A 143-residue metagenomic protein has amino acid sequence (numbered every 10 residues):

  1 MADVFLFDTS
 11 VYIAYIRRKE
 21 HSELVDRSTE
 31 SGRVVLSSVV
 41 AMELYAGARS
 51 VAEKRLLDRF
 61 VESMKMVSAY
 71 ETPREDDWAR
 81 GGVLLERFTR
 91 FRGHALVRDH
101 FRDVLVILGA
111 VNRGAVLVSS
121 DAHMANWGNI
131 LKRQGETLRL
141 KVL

Functional and structural regions predicted by a protein language model:
M1-L36, A46-E62: Short, well-structured N-terminal submotif of metal-dependent ribonuclease cores
A2, I107-L143: Acidic, PIN/NYN-like endoribonuclease modules and their adjacent C-terminal/linker elements
D8-T9, L44, G81, A110: Generic structural signal for small/hydrophobic residues in well-ordered secondary structure, especially within
V11, V40-E43, H123: Short, well-ordered alpha-helical scaffold segment located in the soluble/lumenal catalytic or ligand-binding core
Y12, L44, R92-H94: Short, contiguous strand/loop micro-motifs
A41, V61-K65: Short linear capping/connector segments at secondary-structure termini
A69-H123: Active-site neighborhoods of divalent-metal-dependent phosphate/nucleic-acid chemistry enzymes
